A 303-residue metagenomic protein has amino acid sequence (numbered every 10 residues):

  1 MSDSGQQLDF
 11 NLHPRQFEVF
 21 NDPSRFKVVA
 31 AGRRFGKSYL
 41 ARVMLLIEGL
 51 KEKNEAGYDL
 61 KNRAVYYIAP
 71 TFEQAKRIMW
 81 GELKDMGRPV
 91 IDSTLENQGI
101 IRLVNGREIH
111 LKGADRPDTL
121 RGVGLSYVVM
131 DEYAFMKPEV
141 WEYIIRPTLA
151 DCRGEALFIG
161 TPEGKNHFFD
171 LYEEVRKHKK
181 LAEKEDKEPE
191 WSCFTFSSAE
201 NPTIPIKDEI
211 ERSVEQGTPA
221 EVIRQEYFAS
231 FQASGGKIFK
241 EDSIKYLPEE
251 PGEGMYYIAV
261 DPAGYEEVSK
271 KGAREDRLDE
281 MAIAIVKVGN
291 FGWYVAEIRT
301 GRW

Functional and structural regions predicted by a protein language model:
M1-F26: Pre-P-loop entry segment of helicase/translocase ATPase cores
F35-L60: Walker A/P-loop NTP-binding motif
L60-A75: Conserved RecA-like ASCE P-loop NTPase motor core of nucleic-acid helicases/translocases
F72-S126: Inter-Walker segment of RecA-like/P-loop motor cores
D131-Y133: Walker B catalytic acidic pair
F135-V214: ASCE P-loop NTPase helicase motor core
S198-R274: ATPase catalytic-site recognition across NTP-hydrolyzing enzymes
G252, E267, R277-W303: Nucleic-acid-processing active sites and adjacent nucleic-acid-binding tracks, predominantly divalent metal-dependent
